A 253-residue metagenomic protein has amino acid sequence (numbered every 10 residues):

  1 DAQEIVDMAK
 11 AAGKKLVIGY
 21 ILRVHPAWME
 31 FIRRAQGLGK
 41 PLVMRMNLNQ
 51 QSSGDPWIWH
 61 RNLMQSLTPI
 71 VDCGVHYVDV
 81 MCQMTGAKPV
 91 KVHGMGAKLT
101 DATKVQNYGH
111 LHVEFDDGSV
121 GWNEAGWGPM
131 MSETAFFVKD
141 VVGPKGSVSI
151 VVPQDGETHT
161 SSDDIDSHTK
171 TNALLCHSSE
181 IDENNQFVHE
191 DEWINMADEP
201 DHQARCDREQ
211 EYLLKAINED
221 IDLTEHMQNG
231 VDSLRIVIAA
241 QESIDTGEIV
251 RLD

Functional and structural regions predicted by a protein language model:
D1-K15: Rossmann-fold NAD(P)-binding glycine/threonine-rich loop
I5, F31, A239: Aromatic/hydrophobic pocket-lining residues that form π-stacking "cages" and hydrophobic walls in ligand
K14-V17, L22-K104, G109-L111, G247: Predominantly a Rossmann-like dinucleotide-binding segment in NAD(P)-dependent oxidoreductases
L16-I18, N123, I150: Hydrophobic residues in well-ordered beta-strands that form the structural core
I21, F115, V138-Q228: C-terminal glycine/acidic-rich active-site capping loop/insertion
A87, L99-D101, G109-H110, F115-V120 (+2 more regions): Glycine-rich, aromatic-lined ligand/substrate-binding cores of catalytic and carbohydrate-binding domains
E124-S132: Glycine-rich phosphate/pyrophosphate-binding beta-alpha loops
L213, E248-D253: Terminal low-complexity tails and localization/encapsulation signals of metabolic enzymes
